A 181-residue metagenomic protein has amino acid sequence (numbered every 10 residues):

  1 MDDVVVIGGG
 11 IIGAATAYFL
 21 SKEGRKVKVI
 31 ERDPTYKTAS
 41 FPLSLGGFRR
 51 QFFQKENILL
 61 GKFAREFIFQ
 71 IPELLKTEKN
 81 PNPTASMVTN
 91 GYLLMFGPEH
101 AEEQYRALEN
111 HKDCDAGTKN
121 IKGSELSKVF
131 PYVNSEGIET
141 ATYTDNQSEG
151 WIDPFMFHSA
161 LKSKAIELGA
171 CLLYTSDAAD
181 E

Functional and structural regions predicted by a protein language model:
D3-K28: N-terminal Rossmann-like FAD-binding beta1-loop-alpha1 element of flavoenzymes
K22-S40: Glycine-rich FAD pyrophosphate-binding loop
E23, C114, L168: Conserved dinucleotide-binding and phosphotransfer motif residues
D33-T35, L126, L161: Short beta-to-alpha linker loops that shape the active-site pocket of alpha/beta-hydrolase fold enzymes
L45-V129: Dinucleotide-binding Rossmann-like beta1-alpha1 core, especially the glycine-rich loop that anchors the ADP
P83-L94, A107, F130-L168: Helix-loop-beta segment of a Rossmann-like dinucleotide-binding subdomain
Y174-A179: Conserved small/polar residues in nucleotide/adenosyl-binding loops
